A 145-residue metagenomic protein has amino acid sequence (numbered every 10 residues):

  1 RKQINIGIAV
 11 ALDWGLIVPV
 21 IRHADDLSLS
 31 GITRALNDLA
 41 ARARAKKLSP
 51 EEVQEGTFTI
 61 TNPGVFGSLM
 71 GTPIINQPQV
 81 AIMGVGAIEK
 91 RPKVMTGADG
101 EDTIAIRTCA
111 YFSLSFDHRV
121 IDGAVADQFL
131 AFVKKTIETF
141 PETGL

Functional and structural regions predicted by a protein language model:
R1-L145: C-terminal catalytic/motor cores of large multi-domain enzyme assemblies
